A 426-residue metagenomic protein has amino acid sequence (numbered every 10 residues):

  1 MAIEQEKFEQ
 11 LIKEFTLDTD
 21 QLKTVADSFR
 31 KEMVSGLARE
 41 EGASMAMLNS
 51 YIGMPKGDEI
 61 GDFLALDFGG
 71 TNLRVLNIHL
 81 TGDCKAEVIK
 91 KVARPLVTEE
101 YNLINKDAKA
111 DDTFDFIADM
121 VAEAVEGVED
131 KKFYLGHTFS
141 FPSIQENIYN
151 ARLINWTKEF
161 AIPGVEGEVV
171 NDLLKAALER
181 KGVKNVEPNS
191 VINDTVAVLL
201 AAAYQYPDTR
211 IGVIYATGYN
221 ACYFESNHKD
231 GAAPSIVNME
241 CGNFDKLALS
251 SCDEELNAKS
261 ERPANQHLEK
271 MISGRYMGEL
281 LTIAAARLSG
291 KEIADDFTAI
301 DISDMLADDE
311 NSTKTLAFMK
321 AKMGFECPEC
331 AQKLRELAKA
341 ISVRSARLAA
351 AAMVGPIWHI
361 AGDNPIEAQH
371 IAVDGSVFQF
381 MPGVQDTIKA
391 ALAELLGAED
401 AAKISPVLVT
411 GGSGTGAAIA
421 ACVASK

Functional and structural regions predicted by a protein language model:
M1-A93, E100-N102, A108-F133, E179 (+2 more regions): ATP-binding/phosphotransfer module of carbohydrate and carboxylate kinases, centering on a glycine-rich
G61-D67, Y134-T138, P188-I192, R210-I214 (+3 more regions): Short glycine-aspartate micro-motif
L66-R74, S140, T195-V196, I214-G218 (+3 more regions): A short acidic Gly-Thr/Ser loop motif
L73-R74, D83-K85, I144-I148, L199 (+3 more regions): Eukaryotic short linear interaction motifs
H79-G82, H137-I144: Short glycine-enriched loops at secondary-structure junctions
A86-I89, T157-G167, A197-L280: Glycine-rich phosphate-binding loop of actin/hexokinase-like ATP-binding domains
R94-A118, S143-A203, R210-I211, G231-A248 (+1 more regions): Glycine-rich phosphate-binding loop and adjoining helix at the ATP-binding site of ATP-dependent phosphoryl-transfer
H137-F141, N193-T195, T410: A general secondary-structure junction signal
